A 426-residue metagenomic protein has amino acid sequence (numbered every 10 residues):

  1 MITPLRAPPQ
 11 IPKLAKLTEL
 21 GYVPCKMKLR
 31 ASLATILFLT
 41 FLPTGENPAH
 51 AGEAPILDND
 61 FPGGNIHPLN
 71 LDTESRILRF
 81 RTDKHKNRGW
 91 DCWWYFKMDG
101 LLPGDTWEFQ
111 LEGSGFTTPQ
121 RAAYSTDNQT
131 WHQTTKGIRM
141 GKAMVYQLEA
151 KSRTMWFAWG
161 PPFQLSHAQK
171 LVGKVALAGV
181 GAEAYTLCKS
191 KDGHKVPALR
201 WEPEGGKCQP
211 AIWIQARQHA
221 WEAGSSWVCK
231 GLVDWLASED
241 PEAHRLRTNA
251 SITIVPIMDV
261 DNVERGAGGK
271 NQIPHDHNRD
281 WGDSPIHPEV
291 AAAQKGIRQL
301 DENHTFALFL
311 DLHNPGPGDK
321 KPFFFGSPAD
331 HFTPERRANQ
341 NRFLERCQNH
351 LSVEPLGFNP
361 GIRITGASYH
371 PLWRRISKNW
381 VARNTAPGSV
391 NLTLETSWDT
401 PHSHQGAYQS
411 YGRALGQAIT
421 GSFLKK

Functional and structural regions predicted by a protein language model:
Q10-K26: Short, positively charged and aromatic/hydrophobic N-terminal segments
S32-T44: Bacterial N-terminal signal peptides
T44-H50: Sec/Tat signal peptide C-region and signal peptidase I cleavage site
H50-K151, M155: Extreme N-terminal flexible tails
I138-V180: Extended acidic/polar, glycine-enriched regions that form or flank non-catalytic beta-rich accessory modules
G181-E202, G206-T396: Active-site/substrate-binding loop(s) of hydrolase catalytic cores
P401-K426: His/Asp/Glu-rich mid-to-C-terminal helical/loop segments that flank catalytic regions of hydrolases
